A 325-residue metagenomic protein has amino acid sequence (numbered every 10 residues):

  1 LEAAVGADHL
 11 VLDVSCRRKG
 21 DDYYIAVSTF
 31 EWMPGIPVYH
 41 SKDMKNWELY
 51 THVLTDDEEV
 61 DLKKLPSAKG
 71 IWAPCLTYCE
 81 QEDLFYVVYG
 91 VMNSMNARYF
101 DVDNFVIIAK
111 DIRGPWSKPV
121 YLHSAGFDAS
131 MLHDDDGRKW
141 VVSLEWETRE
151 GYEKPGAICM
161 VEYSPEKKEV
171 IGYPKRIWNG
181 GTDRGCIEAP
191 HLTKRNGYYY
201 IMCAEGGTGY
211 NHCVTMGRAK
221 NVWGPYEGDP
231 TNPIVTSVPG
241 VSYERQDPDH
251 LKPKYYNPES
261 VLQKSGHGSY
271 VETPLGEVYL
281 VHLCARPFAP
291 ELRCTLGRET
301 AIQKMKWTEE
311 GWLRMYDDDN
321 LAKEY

Functional and structural regions predicted by a protein language model:
L1-Y325: Carbohydrate-active catalytic/glycan-binding domains of CAZyme proteins, especially the secreted or lumenal ectodomains
